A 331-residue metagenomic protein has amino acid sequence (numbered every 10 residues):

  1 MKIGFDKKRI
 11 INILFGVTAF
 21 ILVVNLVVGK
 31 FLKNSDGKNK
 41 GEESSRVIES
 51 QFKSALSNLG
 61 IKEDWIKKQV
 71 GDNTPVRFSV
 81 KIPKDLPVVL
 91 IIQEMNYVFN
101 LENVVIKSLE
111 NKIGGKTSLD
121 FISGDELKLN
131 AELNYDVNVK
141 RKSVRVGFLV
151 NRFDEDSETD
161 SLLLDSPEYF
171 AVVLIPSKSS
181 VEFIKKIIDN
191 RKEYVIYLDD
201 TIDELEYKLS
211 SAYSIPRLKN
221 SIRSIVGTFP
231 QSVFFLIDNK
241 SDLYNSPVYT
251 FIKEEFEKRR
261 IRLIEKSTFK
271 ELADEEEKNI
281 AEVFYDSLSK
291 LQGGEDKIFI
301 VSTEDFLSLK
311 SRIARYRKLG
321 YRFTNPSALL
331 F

Functional and structural regions predicted by a protein language model:
M1-R9: N-terminal Lys/Arg-rich, disordered targeting/topogenic segments
I11-V28: Hydrophobic membrane-insertion alpha-helices, especially the h-region of bacterial N-terminal signal peptides
G29-N96: Short Lys/Arg-enriched alpha/beta "domain-start" segment
N58-E63, Y97-K107, P167-Y169, D189-Y194 (+3 more regions): Structural alpha-beta junctions
K81-G147: Non-catalytic propeptide/linker segments at domain boundaries
N134-E206: Active-site beta->alpha N-cap acidic-glycine motif
S180-I184, R191-Q292: A substrate-binding/cap region within the structured catalytic cores of diverse enzymes
Y244, D305-F331: C-terminal domain-boundary segment and adjacent tail
